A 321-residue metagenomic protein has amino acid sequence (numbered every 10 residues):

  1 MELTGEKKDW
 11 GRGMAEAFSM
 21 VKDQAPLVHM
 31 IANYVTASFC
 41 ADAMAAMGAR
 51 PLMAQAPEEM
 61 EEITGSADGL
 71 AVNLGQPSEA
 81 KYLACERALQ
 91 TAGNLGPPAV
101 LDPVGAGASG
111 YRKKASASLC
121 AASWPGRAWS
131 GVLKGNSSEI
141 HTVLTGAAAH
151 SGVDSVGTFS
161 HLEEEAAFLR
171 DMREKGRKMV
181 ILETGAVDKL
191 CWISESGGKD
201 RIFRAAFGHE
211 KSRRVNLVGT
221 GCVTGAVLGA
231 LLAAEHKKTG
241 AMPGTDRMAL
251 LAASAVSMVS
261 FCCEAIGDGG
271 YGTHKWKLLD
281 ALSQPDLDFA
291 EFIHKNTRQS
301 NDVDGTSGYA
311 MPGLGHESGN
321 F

Functional and structural regions predicted by a protein language model:
M1-M53, F321: Glycine-rich phosphate/adenosyl-contacting loop at the front of the ribokinase-like
D9-R12, M242-P243, S260-F321: Charged C-terminal helix
M30, L52-A54, A99-P103, G131-N136 (+1 more regions): General beta-strand structural signal in soluble alpha/beta enzymes
A43-L95, L101: Active-site cofactor/substrate anionic-group-binding motifs, chiefly glycine- and Lys/Arg-rich phosphate-binding loops
N73, K81-G135: Glycine/small-residue-rich loop that forms an oxyanion/phosphate-binding "nest" at active or ligand-binding sites
R112-R204: Conserved phosphate/ATP/ADP-binding segment of small-molecule kinases
T142, V218-P243, R247-M258: Short, small-residue alpha-helix embedded
F207-T220: Short pre-catalytic strand/loop immediately N-terminal to key active-site residues, enriched for Gly-Thr
